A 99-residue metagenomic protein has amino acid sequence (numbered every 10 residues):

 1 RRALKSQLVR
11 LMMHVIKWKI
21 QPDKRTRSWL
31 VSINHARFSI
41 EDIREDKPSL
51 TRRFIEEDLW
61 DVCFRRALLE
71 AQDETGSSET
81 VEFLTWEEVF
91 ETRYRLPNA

Functional and structural regions predicted by a protein language model:
R1-A99: Surface/interface-facing alpha-helical segments and adjacent flexible terminal/loop regions used for partner/assembly
